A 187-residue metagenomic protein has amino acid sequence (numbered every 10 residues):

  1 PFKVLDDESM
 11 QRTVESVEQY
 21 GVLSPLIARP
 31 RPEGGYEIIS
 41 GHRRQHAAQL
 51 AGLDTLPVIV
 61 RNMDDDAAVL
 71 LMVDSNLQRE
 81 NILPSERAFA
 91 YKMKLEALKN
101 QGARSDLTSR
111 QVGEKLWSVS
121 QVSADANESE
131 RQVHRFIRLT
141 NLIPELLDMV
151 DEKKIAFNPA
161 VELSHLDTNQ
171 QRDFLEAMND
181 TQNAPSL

Functional and structural regions predicted by a protein language model:
P1-N62, A67-N81: Short, charged/polar connector segments at secondary-structure boundaries
Q11-E15, K92, R172, E176: Amphipathic, non-transmembrane alpha-helical secondary structure
S16, M72, N76, K94 (+2 more regions): Residues that form generic nucleotide/phosphate-binding pockets
V22, L53, N141, K154-I155 (+2 more regions): Residue-level recognition of short, well-ordered coil/turn positions that link secondary-structure elements
L53-D54, N62, A97, L139 (+2 more regions): A short linear boundary/processing microfeature
R79-L166, R172-D173: Alpha-helical interaction elements
H165-L187: A short, Lys/Arg-enriched interface patch at domain edges and termini
